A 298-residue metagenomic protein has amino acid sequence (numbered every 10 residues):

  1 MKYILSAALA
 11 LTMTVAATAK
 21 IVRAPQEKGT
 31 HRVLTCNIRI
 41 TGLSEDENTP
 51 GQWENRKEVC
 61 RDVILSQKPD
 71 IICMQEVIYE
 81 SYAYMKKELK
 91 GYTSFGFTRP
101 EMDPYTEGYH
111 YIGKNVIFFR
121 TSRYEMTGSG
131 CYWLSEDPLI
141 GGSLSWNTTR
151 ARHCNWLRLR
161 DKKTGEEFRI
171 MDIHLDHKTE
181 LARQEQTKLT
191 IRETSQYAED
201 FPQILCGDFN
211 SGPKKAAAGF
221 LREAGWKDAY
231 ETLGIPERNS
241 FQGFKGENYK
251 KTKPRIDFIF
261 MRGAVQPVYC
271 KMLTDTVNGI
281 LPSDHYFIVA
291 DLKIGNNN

Functional and structural regions predicted by a protein language model:
K2, V15-L89, R99-I112, K188 (+1 more regions): N-terminal, active-site-proximal structural segment of metallo-dependent hydrolase catalytic domains
S6-T14: Bacterial N-terminal signal peptides
K20-I21, L181, E185, S195-Q203 (+1 more regions): Metal-dependent phosphoester-hydrolase catalytic domains
H31-I38, C60-K86, F118, L157 (+5 more regions): Active-site beta-strand/loop signature of hydrolases that rely on acidic residues for catalysis
I38-T41, I78-S81, R99-D103, R123-Y124 (+5 more regions): Solvent-exposed loop/turn segments at secondary-structure junctions within structured extracellular/periplasmic domains
D46-P50, P69-C73, S143-L144, D172-E180: Second-shell loop/turn segments in exported
V77-E167, K271-L273: Structured beta-strand-rich core segments of catalytic domains in phosphoester-bond hydrolases
G142, T148-A151, R160-K188, Y197: Metal-dependent phosphoester/phosphodiester hydrolase catalytic core
